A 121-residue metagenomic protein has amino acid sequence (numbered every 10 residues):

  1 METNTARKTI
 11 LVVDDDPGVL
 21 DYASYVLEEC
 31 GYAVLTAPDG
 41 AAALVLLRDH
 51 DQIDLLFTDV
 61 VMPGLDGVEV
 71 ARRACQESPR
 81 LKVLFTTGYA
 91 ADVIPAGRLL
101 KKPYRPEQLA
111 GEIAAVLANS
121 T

Functional and structural regions predicted by a protein language model:
D21-E29: Charged docking surfaces used in two-component/phosphorelay signaling
G31-P38, L46: Short hydrophobic/Thr-rich beta-strand motif most characteristic of the beta2 strand and flanking loop of CheY-like
P38-A42, D66-V70: Acidic catalytic/metal-coordinating carboxylates
R48-D51, R73-L81, Y89-V93, G97-R98 (+1 more regions): Conserved phosphotransfer cores of two-component systems
D59: Active-site residues of response regulator receiver
M62: Receiver (REC) domain active-site loop signature in two-component systems and cognate sites in sensor histidine kinases
Y104-T121: C-terminal output helix
